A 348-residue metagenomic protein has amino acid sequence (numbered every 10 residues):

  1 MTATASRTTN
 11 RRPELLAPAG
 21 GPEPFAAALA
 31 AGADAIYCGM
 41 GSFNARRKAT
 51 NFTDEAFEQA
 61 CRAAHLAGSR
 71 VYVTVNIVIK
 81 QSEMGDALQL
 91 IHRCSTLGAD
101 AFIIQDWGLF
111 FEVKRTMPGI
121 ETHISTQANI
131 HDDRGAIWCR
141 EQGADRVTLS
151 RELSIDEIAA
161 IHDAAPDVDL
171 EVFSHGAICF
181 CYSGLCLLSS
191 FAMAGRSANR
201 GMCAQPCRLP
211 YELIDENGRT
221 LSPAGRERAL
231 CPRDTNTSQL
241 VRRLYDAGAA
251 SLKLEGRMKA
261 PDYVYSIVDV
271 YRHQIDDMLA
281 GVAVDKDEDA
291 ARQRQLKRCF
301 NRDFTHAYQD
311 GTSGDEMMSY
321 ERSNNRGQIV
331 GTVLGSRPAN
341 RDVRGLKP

Functional and structural regions predicted by a protein language model:
M1-A30, A35-S42, C61, A67-I77 (+4 more regions): Surface-exposed amphipathic alpha-helical tracts and adjacent flexible/coil segments at the periphery of soluble enzymes
R46-H65: Glycine-rich, positively charged N-terminal anion/phosphate-binding segment
G108-L109: Alpha-helix capping/helix-boundary segments
E112: Basic, amphipathic alpha-helical recognition segments used for DNA target recognition
N129: Beta/alpha (TIM)-barrel catalytic core signal, keyed to glycine-rich beta->alpha loops juxtaposed to Asp/Glu that bind
